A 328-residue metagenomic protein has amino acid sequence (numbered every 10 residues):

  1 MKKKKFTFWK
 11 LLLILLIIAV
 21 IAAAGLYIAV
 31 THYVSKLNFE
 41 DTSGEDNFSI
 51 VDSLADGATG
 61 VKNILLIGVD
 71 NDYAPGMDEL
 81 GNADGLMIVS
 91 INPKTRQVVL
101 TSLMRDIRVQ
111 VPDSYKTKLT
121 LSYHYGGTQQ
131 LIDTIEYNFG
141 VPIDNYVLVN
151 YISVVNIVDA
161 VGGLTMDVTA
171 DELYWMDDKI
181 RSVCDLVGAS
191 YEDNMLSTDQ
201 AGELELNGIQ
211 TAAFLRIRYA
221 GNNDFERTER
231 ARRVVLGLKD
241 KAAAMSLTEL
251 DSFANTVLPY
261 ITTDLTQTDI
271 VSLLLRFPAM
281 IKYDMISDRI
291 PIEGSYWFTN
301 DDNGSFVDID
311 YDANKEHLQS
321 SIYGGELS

Functional and structural regions predicted by a protein language model:
T7-R96, S272, R289, F306: Entry/capping segment at the start of metal-dependent catalytic domains with acidic active-site entry clusters
G44-L54, T59-V61, A74, L80 (+3 more regions): C-terminal solvent-exposed extensions
T59-G60, D159-S246, S328: Flexible, polar/acidic helix-loop-strand segments at domain edges
T59-K62, G81-L86, T95-L103, S114 (+7 more regions): Extracytoplasmic
Y73-M77, T117-Y125, G140-N145, A201 (+4 more regions): Second-shell loop/turn segments in exported
E79-A83, D113-S114, S122-Q130, L148-I152 (+5 more regions): Soluble non-cytosolic domains of exported or imported proteins
G85, K116, T128-E136, Y151-V155 (+9 more regions): Extracytoplasmic/secreted envelope proteins and their assembly/folding machinery, especially bacterial periplasmic
Y125-A189, T266: Amphipathic, coiled-coil-like alpha-helical scaffolding segments used for oligomerization/assembly
